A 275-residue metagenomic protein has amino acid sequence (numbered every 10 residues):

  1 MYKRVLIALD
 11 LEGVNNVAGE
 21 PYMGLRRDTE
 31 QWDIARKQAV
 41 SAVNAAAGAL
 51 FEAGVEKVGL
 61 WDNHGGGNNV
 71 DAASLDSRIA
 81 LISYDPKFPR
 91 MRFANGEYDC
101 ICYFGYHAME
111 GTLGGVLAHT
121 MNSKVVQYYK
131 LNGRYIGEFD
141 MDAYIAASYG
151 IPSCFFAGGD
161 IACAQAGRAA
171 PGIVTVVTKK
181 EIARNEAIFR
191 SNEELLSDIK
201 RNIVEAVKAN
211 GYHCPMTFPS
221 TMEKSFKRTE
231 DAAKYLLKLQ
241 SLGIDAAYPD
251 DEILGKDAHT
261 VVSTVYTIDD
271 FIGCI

Functional and structural regions predicted by a protein language model:
L6-M23, A35-A39: N-terminal glycine-rich anion-binding loops that anchor highly charged ligand groups
A8-L9, W61-D62, I101-G105, F156-A157 (+1 more regions): Short beta-strand segments
M23-G48: Short catalytic helix/loop segments, enriched in acidic residues and glycine and frequently bearing histidine
G65, N69-R78: Glycine-rich loop at the start of a catalytic domain that most often binds anionic cofactors/ligands
S77-A94: A glycine-rich helix N-cap at a beta->alpha junction
D85-P86, S123-Y149, A157-I161: Active-site glycine-rich loop that binds ribose-phosphate moieties when present
I145-S153, A157-N202, A206: Active-site rim beta-loop-alpha module in soluble metabolic enzymes
L195-I275: C-terminal accessory domains and tails appended to enzymatic cores
